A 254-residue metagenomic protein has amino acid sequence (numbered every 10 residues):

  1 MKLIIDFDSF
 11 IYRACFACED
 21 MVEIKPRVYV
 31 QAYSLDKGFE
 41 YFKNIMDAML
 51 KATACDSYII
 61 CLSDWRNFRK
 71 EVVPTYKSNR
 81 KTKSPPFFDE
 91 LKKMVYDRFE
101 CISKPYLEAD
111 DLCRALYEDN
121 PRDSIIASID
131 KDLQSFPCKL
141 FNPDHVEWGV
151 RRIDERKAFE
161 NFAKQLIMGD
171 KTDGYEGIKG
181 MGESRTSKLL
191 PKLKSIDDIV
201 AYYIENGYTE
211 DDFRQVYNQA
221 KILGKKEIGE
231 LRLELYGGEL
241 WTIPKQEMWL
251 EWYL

Functional and structural regions predicted by a protein language model:
M1-K93: Domain-level signal for Mg2+-assisted phosphodiester chemistry and nucleotide/NA-binding surfaces in nucleic-acid
K25-Y29, N79-L254: Extended two-metal-dependent nuclease catalytic cores across DNA- and RNA-processing enzymes
